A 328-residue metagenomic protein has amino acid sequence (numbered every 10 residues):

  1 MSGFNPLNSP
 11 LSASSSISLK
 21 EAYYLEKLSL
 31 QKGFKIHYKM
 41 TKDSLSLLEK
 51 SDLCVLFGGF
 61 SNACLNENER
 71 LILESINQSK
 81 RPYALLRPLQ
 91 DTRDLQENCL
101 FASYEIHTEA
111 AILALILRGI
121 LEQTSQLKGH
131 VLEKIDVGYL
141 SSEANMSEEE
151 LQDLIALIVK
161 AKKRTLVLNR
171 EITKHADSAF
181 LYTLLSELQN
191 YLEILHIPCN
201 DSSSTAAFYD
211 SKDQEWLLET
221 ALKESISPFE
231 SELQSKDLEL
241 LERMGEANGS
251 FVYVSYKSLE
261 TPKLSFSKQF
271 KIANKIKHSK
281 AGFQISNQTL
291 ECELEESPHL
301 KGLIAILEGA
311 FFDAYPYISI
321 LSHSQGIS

Functional and structural regions predicted by a protein language model:
M1-I36, K42-D94, K174-H175, Y182-Y191 (+1 more regions): A cross-kingdom feature strongest in bacterial/archaeal respiratory oxidoreductases
G3-N5, S79-L89, D94-K162: Long, well-ordered, tryptophan-enriched scaffold segments
Y23, H107-A111, E149, A176-T183: Conserved active-site and cofactor/substrate-binding residues in soluble primary-metabolism enzymes
N169-R170: Extended, domain-scale alpha-helical bundle/helix-rich regions
